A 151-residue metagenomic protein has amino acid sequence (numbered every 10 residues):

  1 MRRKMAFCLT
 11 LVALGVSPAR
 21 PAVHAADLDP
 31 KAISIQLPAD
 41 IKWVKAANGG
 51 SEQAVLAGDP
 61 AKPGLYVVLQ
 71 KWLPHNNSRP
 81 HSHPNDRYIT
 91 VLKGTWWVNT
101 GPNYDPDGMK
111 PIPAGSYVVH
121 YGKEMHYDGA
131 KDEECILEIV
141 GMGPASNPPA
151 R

Functional and structural regions predicted by a protein language model:
M1-K4: Positively charged n-region of N-terminal signal peptides that target proteins for export
C8-S17: Bacterial N-terminal signal peptides
V23-Y66, R151: A short, N-terminal "cap"/entry segment at the start of jelly-roll beta-barrel domains of the cupin/DSBH fold
K31-S34, D107, Y127-R151: Double-stranded beta-helix
P63-H83, I112, Y121-K123: Conserved short histidine dyad/triad with adjacent acidic residue
L73-N76, S82-N103: Glycine- and acidic-residue-biased ligand/ion/polar-headgroup-sensing regions
S78-P80, V98-N99, H120, M125-K131: Short beta-strand His + acidic residue motifs that chelate non-heme Fe in jelly-roll/DSBH and cupin folds
W96, P102-K123: Short acidic-glycine-tyrosine-enriched beta hairpin
